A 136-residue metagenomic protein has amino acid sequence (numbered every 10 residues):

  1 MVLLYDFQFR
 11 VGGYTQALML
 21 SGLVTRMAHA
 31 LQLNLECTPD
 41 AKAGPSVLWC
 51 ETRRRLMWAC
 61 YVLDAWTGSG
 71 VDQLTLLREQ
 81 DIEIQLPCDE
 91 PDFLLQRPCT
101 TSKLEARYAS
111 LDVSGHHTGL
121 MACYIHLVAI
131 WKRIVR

Functional and structural regions predicted by a protein language model:
M1-T118, R136: Acidic, Ser/Thr-rich, low-complexity intrinsically disordered regions in fungal proteins
M1-Y5, C123-V128: Well-ordered alpha-helical segments within folded domains of soluble proteins
L111, Y124-R136: Membrane-embedded hairpin module used as a gating/binding unit in multi-pass transport and secretion proteins
